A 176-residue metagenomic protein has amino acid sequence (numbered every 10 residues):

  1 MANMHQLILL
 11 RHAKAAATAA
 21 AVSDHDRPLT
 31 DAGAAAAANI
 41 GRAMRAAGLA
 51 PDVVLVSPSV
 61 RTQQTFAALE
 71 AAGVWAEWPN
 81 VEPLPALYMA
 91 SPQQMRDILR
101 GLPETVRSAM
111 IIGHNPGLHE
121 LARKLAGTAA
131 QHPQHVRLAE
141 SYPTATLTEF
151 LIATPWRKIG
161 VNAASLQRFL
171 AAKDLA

Functional and structural regions predicted by a protein language model:
A2-A86, G127-Q131, Y142, A176: Active-site-proximal alpha-helix that buttresses catalytic centers in soluble enzyme cores
L7, S108-M110, L147: Residue-level preference for the first positions of well-ordered beta-strands
A36, Q93-D97: Terminal, non-globular segments
A47-L49, L102-R107: Glycine-rich phosphate-binding loop signature in dinucleotide/nucleotide-binding domains
T65-L69, M95, L121-A122: Hydrophobic packing residues within well-ordered alpha-helices of enzyme cores
V106-T128: A glycine-rich beta-strand to alpha-helix segment that forms a phosphate/ribose-binding loop at ligand/cofactor sites
A126-S165: Domain-level recognition of soluble alpha/beta enzyme cores, biased toward histidine phosphatases/phosphomutases
A164-L175: Short, solvent-exposed aromatic-acidic interface loops
